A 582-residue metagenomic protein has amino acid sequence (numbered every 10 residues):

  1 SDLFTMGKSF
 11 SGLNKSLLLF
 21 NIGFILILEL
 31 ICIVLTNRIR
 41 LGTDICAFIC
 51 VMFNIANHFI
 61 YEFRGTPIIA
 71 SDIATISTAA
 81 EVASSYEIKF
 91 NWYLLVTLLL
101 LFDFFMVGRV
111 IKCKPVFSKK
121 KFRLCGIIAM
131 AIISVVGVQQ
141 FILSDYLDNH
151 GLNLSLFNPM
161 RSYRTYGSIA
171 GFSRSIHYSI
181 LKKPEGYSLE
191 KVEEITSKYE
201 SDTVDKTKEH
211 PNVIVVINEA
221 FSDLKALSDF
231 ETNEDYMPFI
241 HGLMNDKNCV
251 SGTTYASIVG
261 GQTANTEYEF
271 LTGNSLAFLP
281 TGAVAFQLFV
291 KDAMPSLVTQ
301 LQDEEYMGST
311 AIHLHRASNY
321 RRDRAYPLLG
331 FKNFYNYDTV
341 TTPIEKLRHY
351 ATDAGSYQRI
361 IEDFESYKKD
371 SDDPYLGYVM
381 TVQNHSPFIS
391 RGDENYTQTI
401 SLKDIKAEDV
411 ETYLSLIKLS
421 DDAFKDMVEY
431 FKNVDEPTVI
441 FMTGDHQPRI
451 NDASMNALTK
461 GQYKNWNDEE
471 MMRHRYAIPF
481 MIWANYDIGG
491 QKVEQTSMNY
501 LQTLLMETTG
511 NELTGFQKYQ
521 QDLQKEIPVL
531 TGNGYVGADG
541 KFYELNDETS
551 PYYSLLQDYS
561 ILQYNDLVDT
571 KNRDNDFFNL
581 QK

Functional and structural regions predicted by a protein language model:
S1-M160: Transmembrane and membrane-interface helices of multi-pass, inner-membrane envelope-modifying transferases
S16-G23, S77-A80, L95-L99, A170-S173 (+5 more regions): Generic detector of well-ordered alpha-helical segments enriched in charged/polar residues, highlighting helical
L17-L18, R64, I68-S71, Y86 (+5 more regions): Membrane-interface micro-motifs in multi-pass membrane enzymes
N57-I69, N91, E185-S188, N336 (+2 more regions): A diffuse structural propensity rather than consistent per-protein peaks
I73-I76, Y166-I169, S173, L189-V192 (+3 more regions): Alpha-helix initiation and N-capping motif
V138-V215: Membrane-interface segments at or immediately adjacent to transmembrane helices that form the boundary between
S197-T207, V215-N218, D223-K582: Solvent-exposed soluble domains appended to multi-pass membrane proteins
